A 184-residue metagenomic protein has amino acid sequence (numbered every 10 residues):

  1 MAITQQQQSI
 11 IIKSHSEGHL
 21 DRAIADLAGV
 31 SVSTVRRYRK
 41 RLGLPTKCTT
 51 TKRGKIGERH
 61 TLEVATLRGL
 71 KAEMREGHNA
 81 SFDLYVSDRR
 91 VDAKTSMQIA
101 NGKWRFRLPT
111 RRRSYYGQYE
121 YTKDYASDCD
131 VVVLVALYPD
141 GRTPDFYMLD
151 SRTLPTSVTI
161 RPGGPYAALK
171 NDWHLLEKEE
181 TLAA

Functional and structural regions predicted by a protein language model:
M1-S81, Y85-R90, K94-A184: Nucleic-acid endonuclease domains
